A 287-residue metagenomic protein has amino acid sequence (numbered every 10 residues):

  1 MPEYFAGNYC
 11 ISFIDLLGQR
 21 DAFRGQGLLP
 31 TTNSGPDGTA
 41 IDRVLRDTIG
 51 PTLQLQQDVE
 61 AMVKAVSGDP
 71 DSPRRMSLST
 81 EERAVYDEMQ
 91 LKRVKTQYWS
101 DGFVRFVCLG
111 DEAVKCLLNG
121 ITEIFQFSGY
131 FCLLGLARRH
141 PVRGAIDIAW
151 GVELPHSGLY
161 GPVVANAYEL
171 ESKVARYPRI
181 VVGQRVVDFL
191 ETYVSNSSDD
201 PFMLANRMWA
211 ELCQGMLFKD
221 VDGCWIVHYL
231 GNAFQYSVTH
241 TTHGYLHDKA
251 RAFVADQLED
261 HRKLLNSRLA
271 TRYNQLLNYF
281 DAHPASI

Functional and structural regions predicted by a protein language model:
M1-Y130: Catalytic NTP-binding/metal-coordinating core of nucleotidyl cyclase/transferase enzymes
N8-C10, R176-I287: Intrinsically disordered, glycine/charged-rich C-terminal tails and inter-domain linkers that flank nucleotidyl cyclase
D15-L17, D147-G151, R185: An acidic- and aromatic-residue-enriched active-site/binding cleft used to recognize and process polar
Q26-L29, L159-G161, N196: Short, glycine/charged-enriched secondary-structure capping and boundary segments
T96-F106, H140-E153: A short glycine-enriched loop-to-beta-strand structural element that forms part of the catalytic core of nucleotide
L117-F125, C132, H156-E171: Catalytic-core segments of nucleotide cyclases and related cyclic-nucleotide turnover enzymes
L136-I148, V164-Q184: Catalytic/regulatory signature loops of cyclic-dinucleotide turnover enzymes and related class III nucleotidyl cyclases
G151-H156, L190: Short, solvent-exposed loop/turn segments at secondary-structure junctions
